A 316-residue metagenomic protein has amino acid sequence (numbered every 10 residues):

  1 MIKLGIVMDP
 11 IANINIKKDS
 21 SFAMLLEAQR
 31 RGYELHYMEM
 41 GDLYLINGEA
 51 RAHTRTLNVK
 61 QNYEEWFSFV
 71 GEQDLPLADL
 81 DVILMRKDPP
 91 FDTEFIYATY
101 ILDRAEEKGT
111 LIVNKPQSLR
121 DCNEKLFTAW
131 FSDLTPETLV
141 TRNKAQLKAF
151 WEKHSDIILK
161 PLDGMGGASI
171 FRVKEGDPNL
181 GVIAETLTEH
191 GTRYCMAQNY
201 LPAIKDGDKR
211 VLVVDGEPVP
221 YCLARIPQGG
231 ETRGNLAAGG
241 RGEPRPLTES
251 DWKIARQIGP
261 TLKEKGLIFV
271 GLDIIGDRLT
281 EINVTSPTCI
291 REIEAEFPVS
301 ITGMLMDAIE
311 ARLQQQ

Functional and structural regions predicted by a protein language model:
I2, I14-K17, P246-Q316: ATP-dependent carboxylate activation and anion-phosphoryl transfer catalytic cores that bind Mg-ATP to form
I6, L84-M85, Q198: Redox-cofactor binding/interface segments in oxidoreductases and associated redox assembly factors
M8-K17, Y33, Y44-A50, R225-G230 (+3 more regions): Charge-biased, low-complexity intrinsically disordered regions
N13-V140: Conserved N-proximal alpha/beta basic substrate-recognition cap immediately N-terminal to, or forming the N-lobe
S21, K144-A145, E152-D156, G166-I254 (+1 more regions): Phosphate-binding site of ATP-dependent enzymes
Q29, E106, W151-E152, K263: Anion (oxyanion) recognition and catalysis
H36, I112-V113, I158, M196-Q198: Structural detector of well-ordered beta-strand residues that form the stable sheet scaffold of enzyme domains
P116-R120, R225-P227, I275-R278: Short glycine-enriched loops at secondary-structure junctions
